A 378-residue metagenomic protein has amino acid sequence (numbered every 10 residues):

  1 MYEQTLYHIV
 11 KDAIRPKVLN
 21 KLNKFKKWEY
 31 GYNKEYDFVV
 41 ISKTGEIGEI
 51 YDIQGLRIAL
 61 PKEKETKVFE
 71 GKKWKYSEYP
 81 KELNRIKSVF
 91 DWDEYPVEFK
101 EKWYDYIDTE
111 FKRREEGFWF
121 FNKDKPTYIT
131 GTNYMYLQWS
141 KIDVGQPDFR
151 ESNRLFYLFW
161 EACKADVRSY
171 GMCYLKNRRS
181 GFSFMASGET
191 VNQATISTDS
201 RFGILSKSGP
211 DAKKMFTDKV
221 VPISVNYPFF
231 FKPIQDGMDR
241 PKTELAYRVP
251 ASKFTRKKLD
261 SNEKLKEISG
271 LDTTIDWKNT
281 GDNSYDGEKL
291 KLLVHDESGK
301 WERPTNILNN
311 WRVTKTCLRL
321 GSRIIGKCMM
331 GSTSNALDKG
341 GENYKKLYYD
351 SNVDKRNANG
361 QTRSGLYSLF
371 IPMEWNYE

Functional and structural regions predicted by a protein language model:
M1-I50, Q54-G71, A251-N262, P304-E378: Non-catalytic, compositionally simple segments
M1-Y170, R240, E244, A251-S252: N-terminal accessory segments
P80, R85-K87, P96, E101 (+11 more regions): Conserved P-loop NTPase catalytic core
V167-V191: Walker A/P-loop
S180-G181, A212, Y285, W301-P304 (+1 more regions): Catalytic P-loop NTPase motifs of RecA-like helicase/translocase cores
Q193-S200: Post-Walker A helix-loop "phosphate-sensing" segment adjacent to the P-loop in P-loop NTPases
R201-G281: Conserved nucleotide-state-sensing and coupling region of NTP-binding domains
V294-K300: Walker B catalytic acidic pair
